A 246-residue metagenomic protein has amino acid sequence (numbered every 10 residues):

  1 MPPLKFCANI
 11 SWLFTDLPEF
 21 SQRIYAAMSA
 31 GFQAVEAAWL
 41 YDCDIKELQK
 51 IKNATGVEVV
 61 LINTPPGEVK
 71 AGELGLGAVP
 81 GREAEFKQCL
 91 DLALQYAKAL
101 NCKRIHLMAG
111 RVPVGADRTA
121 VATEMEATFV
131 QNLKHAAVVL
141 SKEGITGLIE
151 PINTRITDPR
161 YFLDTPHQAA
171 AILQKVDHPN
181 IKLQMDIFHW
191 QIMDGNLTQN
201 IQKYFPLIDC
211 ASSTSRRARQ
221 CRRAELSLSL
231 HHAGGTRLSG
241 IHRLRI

Functional and structural regions predicted by a protein language model:
M1-W12, L61-L76, A109-D117, I156: N-terminal small/glycine-rich loop or linker at the start of catalytic domains across soluble metabolic enzymes
P2-G31, Y41, N53, L92-Q95 (+4 more regions): Histidine-acidic metal/acid-base catalytic patches
N9-S11, A34-E36, V79-G81, A120-E124 (+3 more regions): Short, contiguous strand/loop micro-motifs
A30-Q33, A71-P80: Glycine-/proline-rich flexible loop or hinge segments
E36, V60-N63, H106, L148 (+2 more regions): Conserved beta-strand positions in the central sheet of alpha/beta enzyme cores
E36-T55, N63, A109-D117, V121 (+2 more regions): Glycine-rich, proline-tolerant flexible connector loops at the mouths of alpha/beta enzymes
K46, N53-E58, V69, G81 (+1 more regions): Active-site anion-binding loops
L76-K182, I192: Active-site acidic/histidine proton-transfer and metal-coordination neighborhood in alpha/beta enzyme cores
